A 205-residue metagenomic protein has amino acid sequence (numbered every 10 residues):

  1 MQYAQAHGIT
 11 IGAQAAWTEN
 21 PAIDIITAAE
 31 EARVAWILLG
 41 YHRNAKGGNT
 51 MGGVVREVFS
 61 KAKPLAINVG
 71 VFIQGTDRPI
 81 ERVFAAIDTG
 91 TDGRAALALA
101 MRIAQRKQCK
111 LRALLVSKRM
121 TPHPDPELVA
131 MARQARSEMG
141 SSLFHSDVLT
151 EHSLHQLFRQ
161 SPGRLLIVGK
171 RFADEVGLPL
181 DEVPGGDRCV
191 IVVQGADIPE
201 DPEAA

Functional and structural regions predicted by a protein language model:
M1, L97, D125-R133: Short, surface-exposed alpha-helical segments at coil->helix boundaries
A6-G12, E30-K118, P122-H123, E138-D147 (+2 more regions): Intrinsically disordered or low-complexity boundary/linker segments at protein termini and domain junctions
A15-D24, V148-S153: Charged docking surfaces used in two-component/phosphorelay signaling
T18, A22, G93, P124-L128: Generic structural signal for well-ordered, non-membrane alpha-helical segments in soluble metabolic enzymes
P21-D24, V54, A96, M131: General structural feature for long, well-ordered alpha-helical segments within catalytic domains of soluble enzymes
I25, V58, A100, M131-A132 (+1 more regions): Aromatic/hydrophobic pocket-lining residues that form π-stacking "cages" and hydrophobic walls in ligand
I26-A32, Q156-S161: Short, well-structured alpha-helical segments in soluble
V129-R133, L149-P162, D174-L178: A short, acidic, amphipathic alpha-helical segment used as a generic capping/interface helix at domain edges
